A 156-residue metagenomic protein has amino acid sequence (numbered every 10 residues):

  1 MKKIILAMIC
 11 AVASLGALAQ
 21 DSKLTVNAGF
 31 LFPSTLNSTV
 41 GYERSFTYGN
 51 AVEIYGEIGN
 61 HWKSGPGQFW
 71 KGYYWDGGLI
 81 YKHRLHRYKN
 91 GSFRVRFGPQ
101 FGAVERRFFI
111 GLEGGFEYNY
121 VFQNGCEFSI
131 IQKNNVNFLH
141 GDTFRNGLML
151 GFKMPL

Functional and structural regions predicted by a protein language model:
M1-S22, L156: Cleavable N-terminal export/targeting peptides
A19-P66, P155: Short glycine/proline- and aromatic-enriched beta-strand/turn motifs that initiate or cap beta-hairpins
A19-S22, Y48-G49, L85-F93, R106 (+1 more regions): Short loop/turn motifs that connect adjacent beta-strands in outer-membrane beta-barrel proteins
T25, T39, D76-I80, E113-G115 (+1 more regions): Membrane-embedded beta-strand positions in outer-membrane beta-barrel channels/transporters
V26-F30, I54-N60, L79, V95-F101 (+2 more regions): Transmembrane beta-barrel strands of outer-membrane/channel proteins
V26-T39, K63-Y73, F101-I110, V136-R145: Solvent-exposed loop/turn segments connecting transmembrane beta-strands in outer-membrane beta-barrel proteins
R44, Y81-L85, F101, Y118-Y120 (+2 more regions): Residue-level signature of outer-membrane beta-barrel architecture
G77, T143-L156: Outer-membrane beta-barrel "beta-signal"
